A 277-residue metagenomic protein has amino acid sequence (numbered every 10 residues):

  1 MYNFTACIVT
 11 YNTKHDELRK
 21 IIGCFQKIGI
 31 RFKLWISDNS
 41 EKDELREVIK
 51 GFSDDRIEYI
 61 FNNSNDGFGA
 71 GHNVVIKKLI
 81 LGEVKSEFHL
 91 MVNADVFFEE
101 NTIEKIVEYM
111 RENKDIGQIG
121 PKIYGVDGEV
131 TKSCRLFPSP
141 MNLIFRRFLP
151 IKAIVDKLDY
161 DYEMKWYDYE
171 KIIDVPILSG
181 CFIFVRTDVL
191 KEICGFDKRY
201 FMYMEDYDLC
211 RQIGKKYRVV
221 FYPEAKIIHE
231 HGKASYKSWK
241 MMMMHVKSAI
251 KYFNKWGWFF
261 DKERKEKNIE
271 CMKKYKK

Functional and structural regions predicted by a protein language model:
T13-K27: Short, well-formed alpha-helical segments that are part of the catalytic scaffolds of diverse glycosyltransferases
I36-E47, S64: A conserved acidic beta->alpha catalytic loop
N62-G82: Glycine-rich, basic loop-to-helix element that forms the pyrophosphate-binding segment of sugar-nucleotide handling
K85-F97: Short beta-strand-to-loop acidic/aromatic patch adjacent to the donor-nucleotide binding site
F97-S133: Conserved donor NDP-sugar-binding/catalytic core segment of glycosyltransferases
P138-V175: Short, flexible, basic/aromatic active-site loop/helix in glycosyltransferases
D168-E170, D174-G195, R199-K226: A short, conserved alpha-helix in the catalytic core of glycosyltransferases
D208-R211, K215-K277: Active-site-adjacent helix/loop segment of glycosyltransferases that harbors family-specific signature motifs
